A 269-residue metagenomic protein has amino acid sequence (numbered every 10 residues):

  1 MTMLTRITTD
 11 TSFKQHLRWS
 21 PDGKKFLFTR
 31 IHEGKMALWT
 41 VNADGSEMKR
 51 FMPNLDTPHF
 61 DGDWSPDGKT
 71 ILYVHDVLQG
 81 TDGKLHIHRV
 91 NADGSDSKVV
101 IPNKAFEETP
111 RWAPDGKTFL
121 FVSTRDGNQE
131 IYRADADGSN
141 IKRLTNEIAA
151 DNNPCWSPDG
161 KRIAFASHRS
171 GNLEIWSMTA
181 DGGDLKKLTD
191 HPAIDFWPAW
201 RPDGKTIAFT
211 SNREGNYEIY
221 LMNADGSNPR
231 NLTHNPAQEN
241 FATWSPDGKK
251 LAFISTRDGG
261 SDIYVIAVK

Functional and structural regions predicted by a protein language model:
M1-K269: Sequence signature of WD/YWTD-type beta-propeller architectures
